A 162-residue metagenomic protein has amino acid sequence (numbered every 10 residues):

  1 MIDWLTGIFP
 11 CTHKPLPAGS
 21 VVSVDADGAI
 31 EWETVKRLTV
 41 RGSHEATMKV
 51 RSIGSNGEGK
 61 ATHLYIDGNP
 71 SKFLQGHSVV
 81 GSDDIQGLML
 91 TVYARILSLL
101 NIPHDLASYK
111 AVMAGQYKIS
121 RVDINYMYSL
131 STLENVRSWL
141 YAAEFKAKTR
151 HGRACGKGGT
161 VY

Functional and structural regions predicted by a protein language model:
M1-Y162: Structured, helix-rich domain cores that form ligand/interaction pockets
